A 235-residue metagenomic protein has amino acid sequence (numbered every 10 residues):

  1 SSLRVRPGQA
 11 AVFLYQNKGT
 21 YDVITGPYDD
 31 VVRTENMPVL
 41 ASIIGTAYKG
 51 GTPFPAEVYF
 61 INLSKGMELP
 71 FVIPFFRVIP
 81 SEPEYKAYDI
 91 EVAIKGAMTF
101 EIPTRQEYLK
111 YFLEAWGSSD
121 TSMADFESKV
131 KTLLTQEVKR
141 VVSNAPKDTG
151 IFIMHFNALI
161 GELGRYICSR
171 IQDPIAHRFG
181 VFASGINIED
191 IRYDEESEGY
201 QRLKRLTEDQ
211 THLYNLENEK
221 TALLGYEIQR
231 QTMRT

Functional and structural regions predicted by a protein language model:
S1-Y111, W116-D120: Hydrophobic membrane-anchoring helix/hairpin
S64-T235: Elongated, amphipathic alpha-helices that form coiled-coils and helical stalk/scaffold elements used
